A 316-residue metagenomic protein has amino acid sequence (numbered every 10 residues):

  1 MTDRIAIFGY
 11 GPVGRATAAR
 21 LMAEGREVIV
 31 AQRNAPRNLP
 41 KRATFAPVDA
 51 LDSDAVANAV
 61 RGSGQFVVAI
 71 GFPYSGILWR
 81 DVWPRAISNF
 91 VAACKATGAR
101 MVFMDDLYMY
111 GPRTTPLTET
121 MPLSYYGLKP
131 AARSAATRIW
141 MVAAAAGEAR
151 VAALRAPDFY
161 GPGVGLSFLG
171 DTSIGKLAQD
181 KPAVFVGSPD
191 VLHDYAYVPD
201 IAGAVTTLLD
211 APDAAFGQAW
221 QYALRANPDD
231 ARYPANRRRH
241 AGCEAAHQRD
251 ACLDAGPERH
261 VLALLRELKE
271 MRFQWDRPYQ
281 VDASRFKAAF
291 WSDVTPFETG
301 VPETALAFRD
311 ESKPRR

Functional and structural regions predicted by a protein language model:
I5-G9: Conserved N-terminal Rossmann-fold NAD(P)-binding element of oxidoreductases
G14-R15: N-terminal Rossmann-fold NAD(P) dinucleotide-binding loop
P36-A93, T97: NAD(P)H-binding glycine-rich loop region in Rossmannoid oxidoreductase-like domains and their noncatalytic homologs
S88-R133: Conserved Rossmann-fold NAD(P)-dependent oxidoreductase catalytic core, especially the SDR/UDP-sugar
D106, I139-G163: Conserved beta-loop-beta element that borders a ligand/cofactor-binding pocket
G165-T172, V186-L209, G217-Q221: Substrate-positioning beta->alpha
A204-L268, T295, V301-R316: Mid/C-terminal beta-alpha module of Rossmann-like enzyme folds, strongest in SDR-family dehydrogenases/epimerases
E258-D293: Conserved C-terminal active-site "lid" loop/helix of NAD(P)H-dependent oxidoreductases that clamps the redox cofactor
